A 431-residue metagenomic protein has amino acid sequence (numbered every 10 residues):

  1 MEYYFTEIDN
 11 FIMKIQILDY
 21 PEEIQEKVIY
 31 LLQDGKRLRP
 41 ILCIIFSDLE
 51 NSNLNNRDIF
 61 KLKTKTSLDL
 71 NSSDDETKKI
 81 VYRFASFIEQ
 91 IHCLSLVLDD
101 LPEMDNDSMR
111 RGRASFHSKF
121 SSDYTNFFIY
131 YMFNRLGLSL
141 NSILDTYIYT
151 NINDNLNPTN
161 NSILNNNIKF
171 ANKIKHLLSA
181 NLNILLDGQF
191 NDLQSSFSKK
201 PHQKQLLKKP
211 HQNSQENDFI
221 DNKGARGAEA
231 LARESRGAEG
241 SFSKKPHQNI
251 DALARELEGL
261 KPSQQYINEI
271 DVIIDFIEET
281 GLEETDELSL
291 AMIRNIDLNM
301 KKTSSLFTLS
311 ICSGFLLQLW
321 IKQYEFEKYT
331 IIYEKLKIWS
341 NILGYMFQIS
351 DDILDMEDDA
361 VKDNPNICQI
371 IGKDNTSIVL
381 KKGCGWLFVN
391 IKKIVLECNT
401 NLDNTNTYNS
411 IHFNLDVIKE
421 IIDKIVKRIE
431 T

Functional and structural regions predicted by a protein language model:
M1-I12: N-terminal amphipathic/basic leader segments beginning at the initiator methionine
I17-L207, E216, N249, K261-S350 (+3 more regions): Mg2+-dependent prenyl diphosphate-binding active-site environment of isoprenoid biosynthetic enzymes
G224-G237, R255-G259: Small-residue-biased low-complexity repeat regions
S241-N249: Intrinsically disordered, low-complexity repeat tracts
V426-T431: Terminal targeting/low-complexity segments that flank the catalytic cores of oxidoreductases
